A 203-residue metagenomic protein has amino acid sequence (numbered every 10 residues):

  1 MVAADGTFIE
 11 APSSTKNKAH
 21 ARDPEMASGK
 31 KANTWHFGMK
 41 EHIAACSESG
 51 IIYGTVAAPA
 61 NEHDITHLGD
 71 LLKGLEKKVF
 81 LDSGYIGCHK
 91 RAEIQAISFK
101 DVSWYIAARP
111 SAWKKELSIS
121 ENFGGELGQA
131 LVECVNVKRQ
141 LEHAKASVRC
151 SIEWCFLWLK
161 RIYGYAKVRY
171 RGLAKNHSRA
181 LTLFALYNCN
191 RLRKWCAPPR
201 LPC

Functional and structural regions predicted by a protein language model:
M1-A96, R109, L181-L186: Polybasic low-complexity intrinsically disordered regions
T55, E62, F80, E116 (+2 more regions): Short linear functional motifs in flexible/disordered or boundary regions
L71, C155-W158, W195: Residues that form generic nucleotide/phosphate-binding pockets
K77-K78, S83-A174, S178: Helix-centered, glycine/charged polyanion-binding patches within enzymatic domains that contact phosphate-containing
I162, A166, R193-C203: A short, flexible helix-boundary coil/loop motif
Y187-R191: Short glycine/serine- and small hydrophobic-enriched flexible loop segments
